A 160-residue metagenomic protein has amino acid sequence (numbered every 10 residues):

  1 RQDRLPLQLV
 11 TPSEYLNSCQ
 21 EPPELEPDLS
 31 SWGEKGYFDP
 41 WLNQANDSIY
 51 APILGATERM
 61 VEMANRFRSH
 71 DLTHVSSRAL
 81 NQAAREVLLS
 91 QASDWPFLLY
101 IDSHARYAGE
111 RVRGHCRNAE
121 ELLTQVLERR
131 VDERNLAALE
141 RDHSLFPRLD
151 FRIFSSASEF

Functional and structural regions predicted by a protein language model:
R1-F160: Active-site and substrate-binding clefts of carbohydrate-active enzymes
